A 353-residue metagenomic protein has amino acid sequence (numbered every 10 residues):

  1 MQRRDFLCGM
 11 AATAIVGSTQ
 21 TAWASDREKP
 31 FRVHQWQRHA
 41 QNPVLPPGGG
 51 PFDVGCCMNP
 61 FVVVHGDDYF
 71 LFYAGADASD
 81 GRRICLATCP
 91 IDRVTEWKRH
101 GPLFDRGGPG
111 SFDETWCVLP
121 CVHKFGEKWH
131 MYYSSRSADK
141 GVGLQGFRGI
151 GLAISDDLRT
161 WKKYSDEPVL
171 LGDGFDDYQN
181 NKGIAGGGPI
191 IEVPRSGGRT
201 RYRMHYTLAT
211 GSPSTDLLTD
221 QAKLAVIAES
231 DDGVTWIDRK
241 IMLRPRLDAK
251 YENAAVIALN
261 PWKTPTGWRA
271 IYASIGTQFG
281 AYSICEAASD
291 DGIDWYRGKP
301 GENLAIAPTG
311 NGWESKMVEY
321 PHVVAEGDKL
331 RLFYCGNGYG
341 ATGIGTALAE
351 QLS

Functional and structural regions predicted by a protein language model:
M1-A14: N-terminal secretory signal peptides and thylakoid transit peptides that target proteins across membranes
S18-T21: C-terminal segment of classical bacterial N-terminal signal peptides
W23-T115, H123-G183, I191-A254, W262-K316 (+1 more regions): Beta-rich carbohydrate-recognition and catalytic domains
V118, G186, I257, E319-P321: Structural signature of WD-repeat beta-propeller blades
